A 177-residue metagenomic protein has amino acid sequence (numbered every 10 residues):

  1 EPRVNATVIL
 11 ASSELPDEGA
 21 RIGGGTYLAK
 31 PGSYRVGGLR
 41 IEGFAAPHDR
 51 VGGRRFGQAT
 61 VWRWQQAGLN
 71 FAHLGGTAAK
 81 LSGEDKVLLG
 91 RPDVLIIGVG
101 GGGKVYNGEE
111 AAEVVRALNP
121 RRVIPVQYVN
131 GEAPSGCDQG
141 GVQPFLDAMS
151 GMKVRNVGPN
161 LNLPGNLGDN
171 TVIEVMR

Functional and structural regions predicted by a protein language model:
E1-V8, L15-D17, G24-G90, V94 (+2 more regions): Core dinuclear metal-dependent hydrolase active-site scaffold
A6, P92-I96, G108-Y128: Proline-aspartate-enriched helix->loop->beta-strand connector
E14-L15, Y128: Residue-level marker of positions within ordered structural domains that often coincide with functionally constrained
P16-R21, E132-P134: Short, charged/polar "capping" segments at the starts of alpha-helices and the immediately preceding loops
R40, R122-R177: Binuclear metal-ion centers of metallo-dependent hydrolases, dominated by the metallo-beta-lactamase
T60, D85-L88, E110-V114, G141 (+1 more regions): A general structural detector for well-ordered alpha-helical segments in enzyme core domains, enriched
L81-S82, G103-E109, E132-C137: Extracytoplasmic/secreted cell-surface and envelope-processing proteins
